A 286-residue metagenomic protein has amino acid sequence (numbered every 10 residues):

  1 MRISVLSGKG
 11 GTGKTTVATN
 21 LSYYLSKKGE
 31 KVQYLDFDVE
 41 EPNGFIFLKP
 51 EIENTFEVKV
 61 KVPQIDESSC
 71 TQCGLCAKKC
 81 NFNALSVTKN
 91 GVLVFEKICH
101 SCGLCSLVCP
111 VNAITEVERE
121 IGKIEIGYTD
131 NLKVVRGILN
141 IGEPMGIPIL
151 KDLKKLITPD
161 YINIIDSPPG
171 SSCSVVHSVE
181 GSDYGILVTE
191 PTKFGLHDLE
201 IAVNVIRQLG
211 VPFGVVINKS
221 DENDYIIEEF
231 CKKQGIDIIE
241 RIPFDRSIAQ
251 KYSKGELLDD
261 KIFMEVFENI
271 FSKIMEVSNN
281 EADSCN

Functional and structural regions predicted by a protein language model:
M1-K28: Walker A (P-loop) phosphate-binding motif
S26, V179, R207: Gly/Ala-rich phosphate-binding loop of Rossmann-like dinucleotide-binding domains, activating on the conserved
E30-F45, E118-K123: Short beta-strand-centered segment that lines the nucleotide-binding/catalytic pocket of NTP-utilizing
F37-D38, R136-I141, L150-S174: Switch II (G3) loop of P-loop NTPases
K49-E67: N-terminal glycine-rich dinucleotide-binding loop that anchors FAD/FMN and/or NAD(P) in oxidoreductases
Q64-N83, L93-N112: Cysteine-centered iron-sulfur cluster-binding motifs in ferredoxin-type domains/subunits of redox enzymes
S174-K193, L199: Inter-motif core of Ras-like GTPase G domains
V205-N286: C-terminal lobe/tail of nucleotide-utilizing enzymes
